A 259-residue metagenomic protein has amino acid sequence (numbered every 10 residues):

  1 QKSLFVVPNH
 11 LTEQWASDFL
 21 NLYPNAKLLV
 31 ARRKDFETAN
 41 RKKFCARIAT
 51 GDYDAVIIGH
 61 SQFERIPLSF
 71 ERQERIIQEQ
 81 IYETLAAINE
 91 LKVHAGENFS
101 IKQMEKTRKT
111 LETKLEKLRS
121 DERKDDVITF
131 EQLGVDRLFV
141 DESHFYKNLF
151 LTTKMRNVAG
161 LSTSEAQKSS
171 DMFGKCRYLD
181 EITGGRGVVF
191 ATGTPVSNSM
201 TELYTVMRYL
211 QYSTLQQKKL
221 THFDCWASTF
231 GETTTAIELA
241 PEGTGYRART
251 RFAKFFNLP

Functional and structural regions predicted by a protein language model:
K2, N25-L28, R32-K34, Q78-Q103 (+2 more regions): Conserved P-loop NTPase motor "coupling/switch" region that bridges the ATPase
K2-V30, D35-F36, N40, S61-R65 (+1 more regions): Conserved Walker A/P-loop ATP-binding site and its immediately adjacent core in helicase/helicase-like ATPase domains
T38-V56: Conserved motor-coupling elements within RecA-like helicase/translocase cores
C45, A49-T50, K124-D136, Y178-G185: Short basic/glycine-enriched coil/helix segment immediately N-terminal to the Walker B
A55-E64, I101-D136, L149, N157-K175: Conserved helicase/translocase P-loop NTPase motor core
S61-Q62, H144-L151, P195: Catalytic acidic motif of RecA-like/P-loop NTPases
S69-R72: A conserved SF2-helicase RecA2
